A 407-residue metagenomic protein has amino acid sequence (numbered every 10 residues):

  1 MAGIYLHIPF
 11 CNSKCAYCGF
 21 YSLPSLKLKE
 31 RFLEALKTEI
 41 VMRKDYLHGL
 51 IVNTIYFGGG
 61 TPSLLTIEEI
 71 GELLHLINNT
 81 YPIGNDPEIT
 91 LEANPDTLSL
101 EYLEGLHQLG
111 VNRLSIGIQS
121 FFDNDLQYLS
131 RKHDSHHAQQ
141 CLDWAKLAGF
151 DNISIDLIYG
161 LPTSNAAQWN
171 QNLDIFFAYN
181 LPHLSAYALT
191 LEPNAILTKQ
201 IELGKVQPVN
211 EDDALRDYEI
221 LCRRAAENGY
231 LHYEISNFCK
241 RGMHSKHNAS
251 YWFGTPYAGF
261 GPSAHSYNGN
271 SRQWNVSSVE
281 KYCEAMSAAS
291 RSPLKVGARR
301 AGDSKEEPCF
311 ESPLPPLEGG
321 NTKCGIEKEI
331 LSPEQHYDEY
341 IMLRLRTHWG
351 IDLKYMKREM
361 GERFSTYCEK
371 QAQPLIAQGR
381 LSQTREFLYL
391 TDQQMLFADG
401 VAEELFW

Functional and structural regions predicted by a protein language model:
M1-G3, S22-D45, L50-R291, N321-E362: C-terminal scaffold of the Radical SAM
P9-F20: Local cysteine-cluster metal-coordination motifs and their immediate loop/turn environment, predominantly Fe-S cluster
K295-A298, E306, E318-G320: Glycine-biased, low-complexity coil/linker segments
E362-P374: Short amphipathic alpha-helical interaction segments
I376-E386: A short, conserved structural fragment
F387-T391: Minor-groove-contacting beta-hairpin "wing" of winged helix-turn-helix DNA-binding domains
M395-W407: Short, amphipathic alpha-helical interaction segments positioned at domain boundaries
